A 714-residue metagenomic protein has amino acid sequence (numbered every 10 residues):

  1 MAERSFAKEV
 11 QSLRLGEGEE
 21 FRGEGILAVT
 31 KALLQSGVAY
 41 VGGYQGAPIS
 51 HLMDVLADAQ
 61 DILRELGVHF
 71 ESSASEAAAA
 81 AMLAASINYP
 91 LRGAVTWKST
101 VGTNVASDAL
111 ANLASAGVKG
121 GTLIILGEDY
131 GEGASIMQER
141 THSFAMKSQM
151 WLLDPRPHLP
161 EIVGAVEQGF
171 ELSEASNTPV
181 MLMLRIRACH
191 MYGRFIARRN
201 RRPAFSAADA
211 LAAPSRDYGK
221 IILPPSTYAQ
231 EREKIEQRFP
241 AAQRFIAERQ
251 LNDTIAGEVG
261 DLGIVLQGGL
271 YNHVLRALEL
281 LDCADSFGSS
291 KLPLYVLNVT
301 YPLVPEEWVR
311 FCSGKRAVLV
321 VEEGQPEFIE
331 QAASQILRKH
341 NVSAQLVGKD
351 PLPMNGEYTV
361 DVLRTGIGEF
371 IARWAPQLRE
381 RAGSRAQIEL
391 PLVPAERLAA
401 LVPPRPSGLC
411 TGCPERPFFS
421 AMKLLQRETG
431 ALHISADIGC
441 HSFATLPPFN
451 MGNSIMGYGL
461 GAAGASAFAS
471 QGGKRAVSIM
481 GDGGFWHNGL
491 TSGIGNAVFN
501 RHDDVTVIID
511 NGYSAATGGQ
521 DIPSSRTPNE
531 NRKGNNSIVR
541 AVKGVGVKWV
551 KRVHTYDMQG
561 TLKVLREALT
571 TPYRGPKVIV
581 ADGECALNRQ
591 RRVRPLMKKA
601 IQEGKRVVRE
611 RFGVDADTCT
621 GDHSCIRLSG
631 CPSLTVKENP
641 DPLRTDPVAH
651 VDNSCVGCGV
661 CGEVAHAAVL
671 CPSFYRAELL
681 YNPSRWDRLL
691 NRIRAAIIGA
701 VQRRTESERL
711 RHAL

Functional and structural regions predicted by a protein language model:
M1-L159, R187, G257-G260, V265 (+1 more regions): Thiamine diphosphate
A2-I26, T30, R156-L409, P414-E415 (+4 more regions): Flexible, low-complexity linker and terminal segments
L52-L56, M82-A85, V105-A109, E132-R140 (+16 more regions): Short acidic, glycine/serine/threonine-rich loops at helix termini
V55-I62, R276-P293, R540-G546: Short helix-loop-beta junction
D61-S72, S115-G127, S206-A213, F499-G512 (+3 more regions): A glycine-rich helix N-cap at a beta->alpha junction
D129-P179, M183-R185, A213-K220, S226 (+4 more regions): Conserved thiamine diphosphate
T445-V578, A586-R591: Thiamine diphosphate
E603-G613, A667-L714: Intrinsic disorder at enzyme termini
